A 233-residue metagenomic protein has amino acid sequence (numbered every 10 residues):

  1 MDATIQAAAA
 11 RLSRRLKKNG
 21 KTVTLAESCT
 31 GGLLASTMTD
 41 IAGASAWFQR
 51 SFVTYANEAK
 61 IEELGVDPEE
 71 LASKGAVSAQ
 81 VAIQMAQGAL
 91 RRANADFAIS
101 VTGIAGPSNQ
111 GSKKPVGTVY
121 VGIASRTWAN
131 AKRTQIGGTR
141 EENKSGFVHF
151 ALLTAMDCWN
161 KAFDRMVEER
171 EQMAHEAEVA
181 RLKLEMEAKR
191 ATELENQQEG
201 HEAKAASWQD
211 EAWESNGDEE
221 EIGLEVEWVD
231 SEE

Functional and structural regions predicted by a protein language model:
M1-E233: Short alpha-helical segments enriched in small residues
